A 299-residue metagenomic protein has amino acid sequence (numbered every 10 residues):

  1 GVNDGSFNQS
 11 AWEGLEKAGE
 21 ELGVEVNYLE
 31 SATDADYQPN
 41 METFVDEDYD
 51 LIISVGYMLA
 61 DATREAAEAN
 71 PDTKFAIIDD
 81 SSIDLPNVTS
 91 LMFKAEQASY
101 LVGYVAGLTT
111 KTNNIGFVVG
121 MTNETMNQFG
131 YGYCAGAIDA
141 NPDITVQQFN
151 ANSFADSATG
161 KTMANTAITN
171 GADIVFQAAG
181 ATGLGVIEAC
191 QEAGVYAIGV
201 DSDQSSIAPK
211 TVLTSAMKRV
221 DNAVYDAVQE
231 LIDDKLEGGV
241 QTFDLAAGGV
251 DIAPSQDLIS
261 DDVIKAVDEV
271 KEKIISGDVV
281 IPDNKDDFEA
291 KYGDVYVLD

Functional and structural regions predicted by a protein language model:
G1-D299: A residue-level marker of the well-folded mature domains of exported/periplasmic proteins
